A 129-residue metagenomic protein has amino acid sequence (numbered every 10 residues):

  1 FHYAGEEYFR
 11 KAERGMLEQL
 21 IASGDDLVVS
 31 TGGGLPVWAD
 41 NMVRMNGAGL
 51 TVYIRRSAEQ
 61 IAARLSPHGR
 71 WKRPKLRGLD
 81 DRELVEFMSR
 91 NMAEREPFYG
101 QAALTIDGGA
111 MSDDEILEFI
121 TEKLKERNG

Functional and structural regions predicted by a protein language model:
F1-N46, P67: ATP-dependent small-molecule kinase phosphotransfer cores that center on conserved nucleotide phosphate-binding segments
M16-Q19, D40-N41, F87, E94 (+1 more regions): Short acidic active-site motifs
G24, A48-G49, A102-A103: Short, well-ordered alpha-helix to beta-strand connector turns
G33-L35, S57-E59, M111: Short glycine-rich anion-binding loops that position phosphate/pyrophosphate groups of nucleotides and phosphorylated
G47-E96: A glycine- and Lys/Arg-enriched "phosphate-lid" helix/loop adjacent to the NTP-binding pocket of small-molecule kinases
A93-G129: NTP-dependent small-molecule kinase module
